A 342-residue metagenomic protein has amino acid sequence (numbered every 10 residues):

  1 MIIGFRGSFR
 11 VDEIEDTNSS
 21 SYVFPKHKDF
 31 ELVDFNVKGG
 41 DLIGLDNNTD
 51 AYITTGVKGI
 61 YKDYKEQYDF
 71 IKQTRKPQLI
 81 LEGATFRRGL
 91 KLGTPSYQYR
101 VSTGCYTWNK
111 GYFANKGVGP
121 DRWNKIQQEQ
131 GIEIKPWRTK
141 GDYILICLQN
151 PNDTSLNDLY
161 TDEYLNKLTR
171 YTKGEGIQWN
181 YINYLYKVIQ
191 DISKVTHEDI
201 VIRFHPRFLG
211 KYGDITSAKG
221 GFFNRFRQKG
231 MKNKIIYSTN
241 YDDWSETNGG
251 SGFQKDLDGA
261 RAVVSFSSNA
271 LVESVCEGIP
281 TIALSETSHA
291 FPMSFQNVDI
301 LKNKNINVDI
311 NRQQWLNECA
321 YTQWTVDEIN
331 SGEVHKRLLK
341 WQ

Functional and structural regions predicted by a protein language model:
M1-G56, D153, K340-Q342: N-terminal pre-catalytic "stem/leader" segment of glycosyltransferase-like enzymes
S8-D12, V57-I60, A84-R87, Q149-D153 (+3 more regions): Short, solvent-exposed loop/turn segments at secondary-structure junctions
I14-H27, Y61-K65, Y164-I192, T216-F226: Well-ordered, non-membrane alpha-helical segments in soluble/globular domains
E31-T94: Extended catalytic core of nucleotide-activated donor transferases of GT-like folds
G39-D46, Y171-Y181, E198-E277: Donor nucleotide-activated moiety binding/catalytic core segment of transferases that use nucleotide-activated donors
Q73-Q78, H197, G278-P280: A short helix->loop->beta-strand "cap" motif at the edges of active sites that frequently abuts
T94-G141, P292-Q342: Leloir-type glycosyltransferase catalytic cores
K135-G210, Y321-N330: Active-site donor-nucleotide binding/catalytic segment of nucleotide-sugar enzymes
